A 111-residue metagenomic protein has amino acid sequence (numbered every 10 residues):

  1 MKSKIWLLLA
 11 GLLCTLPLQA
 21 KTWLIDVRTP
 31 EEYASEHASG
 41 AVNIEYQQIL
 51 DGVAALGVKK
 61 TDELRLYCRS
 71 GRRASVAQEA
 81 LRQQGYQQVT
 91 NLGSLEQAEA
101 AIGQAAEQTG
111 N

Functional and structural regions predicted by a protein language model:
M1-L7: Bacterial N-terminal signal peptides that target proteins for export
K2, T22-W23, P30-E63, R72-N111: Rhodanese-like catalytic fold shared by cysteine-dependent sulfurtransferases and DSP/PTP-type phosphatases
W6, L12-L13: Gram-positive Sec-dependent secretion signals
T15-P17: N-terminal signal peptide c-region/cleavage motif recognized by signal peptidases
Y67: Short, surface-exposed ligand- or partner-binding patches at beta-edge/loop junctions that are enriched in aromatics
